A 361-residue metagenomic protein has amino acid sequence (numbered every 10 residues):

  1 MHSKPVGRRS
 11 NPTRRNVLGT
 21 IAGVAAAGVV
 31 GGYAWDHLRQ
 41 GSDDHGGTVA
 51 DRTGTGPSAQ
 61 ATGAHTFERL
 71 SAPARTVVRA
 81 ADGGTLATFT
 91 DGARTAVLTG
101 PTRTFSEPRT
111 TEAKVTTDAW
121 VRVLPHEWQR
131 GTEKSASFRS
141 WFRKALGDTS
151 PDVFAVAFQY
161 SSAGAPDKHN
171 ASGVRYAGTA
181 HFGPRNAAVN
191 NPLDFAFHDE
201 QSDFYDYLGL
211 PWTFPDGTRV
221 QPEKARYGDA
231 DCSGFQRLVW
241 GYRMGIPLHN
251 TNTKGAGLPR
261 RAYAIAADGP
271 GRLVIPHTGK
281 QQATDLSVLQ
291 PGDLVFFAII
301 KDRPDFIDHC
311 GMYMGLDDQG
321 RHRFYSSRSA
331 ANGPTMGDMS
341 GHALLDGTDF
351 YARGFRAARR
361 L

Functional and structural regions predicted by a protein language model:
M1-P12, G23-A27: N-terminal secretory signal peptides
R14-L18: N-terminal export leaders
G19-W35: Alpha-helical hydrophobic membrane-insertion segments
V30-R52: C-terminal region of N-terminal signal peptides and the immediate post-cleavage residues of exported proteins
D44-G131: Intrinsically disordered, low-complexity N-terminal segments that are enriched in acidic
E68-V78, R321-L361: Low-complexity, Gly/Ser/Thr/Pro-rich intrinsically disordered linker/tail segments
E112-N250: N-terminal capping segments
T251-A331: ...with weaker cross-activation on analogous glycine-rich loops/strands in unrelated enzymes
